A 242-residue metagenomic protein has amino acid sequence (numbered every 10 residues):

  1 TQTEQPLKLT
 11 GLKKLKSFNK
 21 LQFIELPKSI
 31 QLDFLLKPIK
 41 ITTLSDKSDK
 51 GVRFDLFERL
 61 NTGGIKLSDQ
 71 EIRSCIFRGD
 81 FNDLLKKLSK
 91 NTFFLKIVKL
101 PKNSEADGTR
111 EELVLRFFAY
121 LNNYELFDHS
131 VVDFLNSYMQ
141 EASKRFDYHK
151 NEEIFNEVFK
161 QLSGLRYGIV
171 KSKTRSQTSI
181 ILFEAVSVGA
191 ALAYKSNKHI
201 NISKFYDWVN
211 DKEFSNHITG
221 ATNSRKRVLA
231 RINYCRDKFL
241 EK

Functional and structural regions predicted by a protein language model:
T1-D133, S203, F214-N223, N233-K242: Basic- and aromatic-enriched surface patches that contact anionic nucleotides/nucleic acids
N91, E141, Q161, L165 (+2 more regions): Surface-exposed polar/charged interaction patches
N103-D107, Y148, S176-S179, R225: Conserved phosphate/pyrophosphate-binding and hydrolysis machinery centered on Walker-type P-loop NTPases, extending
Y120-Y124, E141, G189-L192, S196: Amphipathic alpha-helical interaction surfaces
F127-R175, L182: Small-residue-rich helix-loop
Q140-F146, D211-I218: Eukaryote-specific, cytoplasm-facing alpha-helical/coiled-coil scaffolding segments in long proteins
S163-F214: C-terminal hydrophobic structural anchor segments that stabilize assembly/packing rather than catalytic chemistry
